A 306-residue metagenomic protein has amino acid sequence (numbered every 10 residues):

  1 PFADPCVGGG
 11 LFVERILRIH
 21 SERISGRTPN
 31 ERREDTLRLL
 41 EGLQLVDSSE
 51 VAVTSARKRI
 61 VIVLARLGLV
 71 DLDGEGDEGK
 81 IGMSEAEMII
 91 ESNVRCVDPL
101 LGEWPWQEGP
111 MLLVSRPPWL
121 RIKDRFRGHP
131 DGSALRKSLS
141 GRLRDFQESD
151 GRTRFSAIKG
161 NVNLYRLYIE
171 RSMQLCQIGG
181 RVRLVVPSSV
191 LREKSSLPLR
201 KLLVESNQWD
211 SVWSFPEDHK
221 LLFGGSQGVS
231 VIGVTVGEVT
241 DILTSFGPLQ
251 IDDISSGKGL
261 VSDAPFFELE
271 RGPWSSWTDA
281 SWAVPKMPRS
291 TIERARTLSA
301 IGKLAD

Functional and structural regions predicted by a protein language model:
F2-C6: Conserved class I S-adenosyl-L-methionine
V7-E14, S21, S48, V53-T54 (+4 more regions): Signature of N6-adenine DNA methyltransferases within the class I
I19-G42, V63-M88: Flexible phosphate/Mg2+-sensing switch loops adjacent to catalytic phosphate-binding sites
L43-D47: Conserved SAM-binding motif I beta-strand of class I
